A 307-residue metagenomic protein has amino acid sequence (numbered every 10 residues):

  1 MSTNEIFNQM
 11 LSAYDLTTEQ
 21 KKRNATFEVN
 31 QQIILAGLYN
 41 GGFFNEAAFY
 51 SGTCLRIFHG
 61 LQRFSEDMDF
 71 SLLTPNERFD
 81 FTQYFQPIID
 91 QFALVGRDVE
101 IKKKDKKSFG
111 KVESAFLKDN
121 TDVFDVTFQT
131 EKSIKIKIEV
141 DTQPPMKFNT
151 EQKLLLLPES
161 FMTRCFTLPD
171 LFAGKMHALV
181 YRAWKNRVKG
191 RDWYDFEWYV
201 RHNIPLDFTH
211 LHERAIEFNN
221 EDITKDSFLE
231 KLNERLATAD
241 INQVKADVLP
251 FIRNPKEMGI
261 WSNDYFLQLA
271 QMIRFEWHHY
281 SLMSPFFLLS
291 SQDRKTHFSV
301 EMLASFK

Functional and structural regions predicted by a protein language model:
M1-Q32, G37-A47, F58, L73-F306: Structured mid-to-C-terminal alpha-helical surface segments
Y50-T53: Glycine-rich beta-strand-to-loop/alpha-helix junction loops that act as flexible
R56-F64: Short glycine-biased active-site loop of nucleotidyltransferases that positions the nucleotide triphosphate and helps
